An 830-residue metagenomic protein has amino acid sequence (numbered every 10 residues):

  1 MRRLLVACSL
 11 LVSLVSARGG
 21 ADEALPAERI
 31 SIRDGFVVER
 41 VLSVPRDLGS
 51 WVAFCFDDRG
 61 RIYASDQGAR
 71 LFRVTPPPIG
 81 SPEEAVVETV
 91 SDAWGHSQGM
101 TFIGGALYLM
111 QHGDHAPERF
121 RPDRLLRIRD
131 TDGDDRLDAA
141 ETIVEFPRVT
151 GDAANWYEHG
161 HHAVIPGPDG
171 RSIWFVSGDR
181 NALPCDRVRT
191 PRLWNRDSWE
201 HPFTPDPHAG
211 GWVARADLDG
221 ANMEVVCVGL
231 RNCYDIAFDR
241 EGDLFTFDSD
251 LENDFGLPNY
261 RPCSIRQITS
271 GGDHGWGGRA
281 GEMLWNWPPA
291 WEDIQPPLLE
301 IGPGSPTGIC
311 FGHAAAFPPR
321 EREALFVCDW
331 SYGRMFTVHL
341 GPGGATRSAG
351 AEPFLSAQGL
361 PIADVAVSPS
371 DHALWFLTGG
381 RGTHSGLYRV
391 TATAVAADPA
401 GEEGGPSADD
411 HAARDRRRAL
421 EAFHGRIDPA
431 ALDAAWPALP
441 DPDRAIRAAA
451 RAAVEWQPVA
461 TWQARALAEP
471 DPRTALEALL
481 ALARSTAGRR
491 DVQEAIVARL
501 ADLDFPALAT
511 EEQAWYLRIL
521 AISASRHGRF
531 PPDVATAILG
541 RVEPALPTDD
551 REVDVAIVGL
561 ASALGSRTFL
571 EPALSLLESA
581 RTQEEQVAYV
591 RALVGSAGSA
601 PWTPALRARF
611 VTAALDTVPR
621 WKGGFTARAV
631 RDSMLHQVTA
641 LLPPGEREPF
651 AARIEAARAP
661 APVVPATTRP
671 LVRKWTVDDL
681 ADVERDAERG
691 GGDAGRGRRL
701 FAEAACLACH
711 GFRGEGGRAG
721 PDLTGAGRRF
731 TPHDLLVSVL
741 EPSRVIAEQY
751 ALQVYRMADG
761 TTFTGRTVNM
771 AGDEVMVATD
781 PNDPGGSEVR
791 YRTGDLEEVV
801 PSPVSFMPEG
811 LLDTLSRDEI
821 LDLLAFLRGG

Functional and structural regions predicted by a protein language model:
M1-L4: Positively charged n-region of N-terminal signal peptides that target proteins for export
V6-L14: Bacterial N-terminal signal peptides
R18-A422, P665, R713-E715, R792-G794 (+3 more regions): Beta-propeller domains with acidic blade repeats across secreted/periplasmic ectodomains and cytosolic WD/CNH propellers
V41, L107, L671-W675, D682 (+5 more regions): C-terminal capping alpha-helices of c-type cytochrome domains
D130, R148, L218, E455 (+10 more regions): Sec-exported extracytoplasmic/periplasmic mature domains
R266, H372-A373, R699-F712, D722-E741 (+4 more regions): C-type cytochrome heme c attachment motif
G379, A392-L700, A719, A726-R728 (+2 more regions): Long, ordered, helix-rich scaffold segments
Y750-V799: Conserved nucleotide-binding/hydrolysis modules and their immediate coupling elements across P-loop/ASCE NTPase motors
